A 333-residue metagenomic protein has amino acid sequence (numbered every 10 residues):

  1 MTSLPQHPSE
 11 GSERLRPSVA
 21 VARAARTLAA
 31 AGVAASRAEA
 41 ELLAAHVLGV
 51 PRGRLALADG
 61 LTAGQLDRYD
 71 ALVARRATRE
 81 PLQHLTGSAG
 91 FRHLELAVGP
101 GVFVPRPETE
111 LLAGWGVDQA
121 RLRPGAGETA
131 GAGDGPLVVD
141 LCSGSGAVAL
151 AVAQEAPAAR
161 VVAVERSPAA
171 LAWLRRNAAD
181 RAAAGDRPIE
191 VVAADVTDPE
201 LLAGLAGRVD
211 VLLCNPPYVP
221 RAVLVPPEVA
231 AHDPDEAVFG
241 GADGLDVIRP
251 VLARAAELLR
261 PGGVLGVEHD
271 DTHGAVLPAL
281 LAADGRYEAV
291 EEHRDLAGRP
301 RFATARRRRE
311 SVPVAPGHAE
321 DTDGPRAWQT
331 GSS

Functional and structural regions predicted by a protein language model:
M1-G53, D59: Non-catalytic accessory regions of SAM-dependent methyltransferases
T2, L42-Q119: Conserved AdoMet
P5-E13, R121-G135, A179-R187, A203-G204 (+1 more regions): Intrinsically disordered, low-complexity terminal tails and inter-domain linkers enriched for S/T/G/P/D/E
L43, R79, T109, V148 (+6 more regions): Residue-level signal for inorganic ion chemistry
P107-P226: Conserved SAM/SAH cofactor-binding pocket of Class I
A163, G240, G266: Conserved SAM-binding loop
P216-V247: Mobile active-site "lid"/loop adjacent to the S-adenosyl-L-methionine
D243-R306: Conserved Class I SAM-dependent methyltransferase catalytic core
